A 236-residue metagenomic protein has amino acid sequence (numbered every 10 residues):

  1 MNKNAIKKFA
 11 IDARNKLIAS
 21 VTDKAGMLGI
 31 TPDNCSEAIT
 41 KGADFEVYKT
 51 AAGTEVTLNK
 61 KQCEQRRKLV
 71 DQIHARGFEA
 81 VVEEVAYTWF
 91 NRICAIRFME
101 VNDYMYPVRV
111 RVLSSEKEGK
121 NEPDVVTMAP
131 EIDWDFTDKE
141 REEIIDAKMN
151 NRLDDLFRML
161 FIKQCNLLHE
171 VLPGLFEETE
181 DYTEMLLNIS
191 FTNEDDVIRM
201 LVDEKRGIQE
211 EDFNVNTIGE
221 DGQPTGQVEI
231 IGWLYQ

Functional and structural regions predicted by a protein language model:
M1-Q236: Preference for the N-terminal adenyl/adenosyl cofactor-binding alpha/beta module
